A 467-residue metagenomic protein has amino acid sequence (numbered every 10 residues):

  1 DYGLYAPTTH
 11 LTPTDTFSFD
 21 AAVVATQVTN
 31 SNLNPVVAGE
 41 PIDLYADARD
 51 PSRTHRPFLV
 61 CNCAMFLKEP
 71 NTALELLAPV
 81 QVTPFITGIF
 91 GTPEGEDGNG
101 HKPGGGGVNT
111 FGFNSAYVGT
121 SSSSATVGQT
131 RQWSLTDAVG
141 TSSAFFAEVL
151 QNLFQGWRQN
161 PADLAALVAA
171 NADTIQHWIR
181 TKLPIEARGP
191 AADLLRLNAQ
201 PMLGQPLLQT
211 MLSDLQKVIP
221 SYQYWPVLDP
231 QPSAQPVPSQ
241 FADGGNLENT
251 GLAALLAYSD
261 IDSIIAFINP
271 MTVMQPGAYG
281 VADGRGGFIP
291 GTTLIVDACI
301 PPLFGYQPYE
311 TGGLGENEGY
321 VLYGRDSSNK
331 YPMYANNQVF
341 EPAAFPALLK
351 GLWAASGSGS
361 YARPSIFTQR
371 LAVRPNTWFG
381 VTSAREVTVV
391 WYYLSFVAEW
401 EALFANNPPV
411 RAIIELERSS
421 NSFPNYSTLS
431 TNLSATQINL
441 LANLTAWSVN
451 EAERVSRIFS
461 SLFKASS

Functional and structural regions predicted by a protein language model:
D1-S467: Patatin-like phospholipase A catalytic core
